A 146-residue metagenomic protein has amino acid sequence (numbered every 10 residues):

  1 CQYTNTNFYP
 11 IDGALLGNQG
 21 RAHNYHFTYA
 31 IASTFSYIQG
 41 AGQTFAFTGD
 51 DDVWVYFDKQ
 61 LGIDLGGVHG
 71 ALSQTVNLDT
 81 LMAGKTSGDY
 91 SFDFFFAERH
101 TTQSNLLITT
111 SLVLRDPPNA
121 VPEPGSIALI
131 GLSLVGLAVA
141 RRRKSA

Functional and structural regions predicted by a protein language model:
C1-A120: Acidic/polar, compositionally biased interaction segments
P122-A140: A short, hydrophobic C-terminal helix/tail in secreted or cell-surface proteins
R143-A146: Short, charged juxtamembrane terminal tails flanking transmembrane helices
